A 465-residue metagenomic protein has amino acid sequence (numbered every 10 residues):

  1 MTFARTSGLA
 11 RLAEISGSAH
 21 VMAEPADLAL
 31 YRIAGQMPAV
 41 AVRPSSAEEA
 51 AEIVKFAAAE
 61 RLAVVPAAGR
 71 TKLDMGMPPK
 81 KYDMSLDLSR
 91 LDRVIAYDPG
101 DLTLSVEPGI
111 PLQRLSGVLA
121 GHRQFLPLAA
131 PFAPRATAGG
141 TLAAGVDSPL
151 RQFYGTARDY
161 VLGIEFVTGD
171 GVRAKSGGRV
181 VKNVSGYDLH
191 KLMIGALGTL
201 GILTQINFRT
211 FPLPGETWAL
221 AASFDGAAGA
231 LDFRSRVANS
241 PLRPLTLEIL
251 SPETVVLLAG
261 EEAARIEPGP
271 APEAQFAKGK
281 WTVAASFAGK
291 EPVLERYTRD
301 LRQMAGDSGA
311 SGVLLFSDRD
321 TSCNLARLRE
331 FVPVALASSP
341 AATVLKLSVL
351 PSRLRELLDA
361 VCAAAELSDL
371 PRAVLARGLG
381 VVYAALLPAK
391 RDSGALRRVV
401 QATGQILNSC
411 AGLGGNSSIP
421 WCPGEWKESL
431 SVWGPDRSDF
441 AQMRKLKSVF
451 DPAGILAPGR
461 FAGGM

Functional and structural regions predicted by a protein language model:
M1-A4, A222-G229, E291-P292, K346-L357 (+1 more regions): Short, surface-exposed ligand-recognition loops at beta-strand->loop->(often short) alpha-helix junctions that present
M1-L62, T71-L102, P131, R319-S338 (+1 more regions): N-terminal flexible segment immediately upstream of the FAD-binding catalytic core in FAD-dependent oxidoreductases
T6-A13, A227-E267, P351-D369, R398-L407: Short amphipathic alpha-helix segments
L12, R32-V64, Y82, L88-P134 (+3 more regions): N-terminal glycine-rich flavin-associated loop
M37, L62, G69, G76-D83 (+3 more regions): Conserved glycine-rich FAD pyrophosphate-binding loop
L102, K278-A288, L379-L387: A generic structural motif
A143, L162-A341: C-terminal substrate-binding/cap subdomain adjacent to the FAD-binding core in PCMH-type and related FAD-linked
